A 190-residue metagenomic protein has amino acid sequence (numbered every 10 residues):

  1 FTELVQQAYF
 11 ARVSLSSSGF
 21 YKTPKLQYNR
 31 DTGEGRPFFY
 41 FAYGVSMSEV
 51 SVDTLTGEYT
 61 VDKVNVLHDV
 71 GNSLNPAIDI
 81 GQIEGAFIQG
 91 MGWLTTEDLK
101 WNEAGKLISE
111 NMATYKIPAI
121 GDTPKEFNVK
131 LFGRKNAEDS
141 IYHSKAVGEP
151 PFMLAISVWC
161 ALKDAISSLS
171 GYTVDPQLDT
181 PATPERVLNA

Functional and structural regions predicted by a protein language model:
F1-A190: Cofactor-binding beta-sheet edge motifs in enzyme active sites
